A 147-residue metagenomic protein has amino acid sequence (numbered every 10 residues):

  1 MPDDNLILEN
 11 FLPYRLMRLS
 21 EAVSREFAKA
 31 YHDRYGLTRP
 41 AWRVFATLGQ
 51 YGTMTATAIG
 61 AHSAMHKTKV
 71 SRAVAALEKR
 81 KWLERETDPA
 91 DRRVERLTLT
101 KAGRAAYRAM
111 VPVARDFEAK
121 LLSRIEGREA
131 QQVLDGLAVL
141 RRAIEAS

Functional and structural regions predicted by a protein language model:
M1-N5, R128-S147: C-terminal regulatory/oligomerization modules of transcriptional regulators
M1-Y35: N-terminal leader segment of winged-helix/HTH proteins
F11, R43, K120: Active-site phosphate/pyrophosphate-handling residues
V23, A30, S63, A106-L122 (+1 more regions): Alpha-helical linker/hinge and terminal dimerization helices associated with HTH transcriptional regulators
R25-K69: N-terminal helix-turn-helix DNA-binding core of bacterial DNA-binding proteins
A46-Q50, V111, A138: Short, locally clustered residues in the helix-turn-helix/winged-helix DNA-binding domain
T53, A75-D135: Charged, amphipathic alpha-helical coiled-coil/dimerization segments
A61, H66, R72-R80, A146: Long, contiguous secondary-structure blocks with strong helical propensity
